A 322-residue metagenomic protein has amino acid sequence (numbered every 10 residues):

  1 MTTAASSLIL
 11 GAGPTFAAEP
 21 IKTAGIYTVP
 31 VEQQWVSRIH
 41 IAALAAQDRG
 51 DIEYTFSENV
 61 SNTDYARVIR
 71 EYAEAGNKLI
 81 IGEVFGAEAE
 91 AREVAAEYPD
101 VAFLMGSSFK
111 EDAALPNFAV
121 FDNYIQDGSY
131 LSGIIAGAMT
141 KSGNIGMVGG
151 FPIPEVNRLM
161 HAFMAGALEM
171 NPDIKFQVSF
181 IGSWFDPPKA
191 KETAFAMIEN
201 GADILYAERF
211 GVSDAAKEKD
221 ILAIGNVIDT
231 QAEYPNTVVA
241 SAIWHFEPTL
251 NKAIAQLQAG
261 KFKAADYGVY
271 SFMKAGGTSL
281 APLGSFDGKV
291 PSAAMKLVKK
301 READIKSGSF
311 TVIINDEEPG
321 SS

Functional and structural regions predicted by a protein language model:
M1-T2: N-terminal export leaders
I21-R49, T55-Y65, F85, P152-R158: Extracytoplasmic "Venus flytrap"
A43, S129-D173, V178, D266-G288: An alpha-beta-alpha
R49-N59, N171-W184: Short beta-strand elements in bilobed, periplasmic/extracellular small-molecule ligand-binding domains
N77-V84, L104-G106, N200-F210, N226: Periplasmic-binding protein-like
A96-D122, V227-N236: Flexible loop/hinge segments that line or gate small-molecule binding clefts
D112-I135, M147-P152, P235-P248: Short beta-strand elements at the ligand-binding edges of bilobed clamshell
A259-S322: Hinge/cleft segment of the Venus flytrap/periplasmic-binding protein
